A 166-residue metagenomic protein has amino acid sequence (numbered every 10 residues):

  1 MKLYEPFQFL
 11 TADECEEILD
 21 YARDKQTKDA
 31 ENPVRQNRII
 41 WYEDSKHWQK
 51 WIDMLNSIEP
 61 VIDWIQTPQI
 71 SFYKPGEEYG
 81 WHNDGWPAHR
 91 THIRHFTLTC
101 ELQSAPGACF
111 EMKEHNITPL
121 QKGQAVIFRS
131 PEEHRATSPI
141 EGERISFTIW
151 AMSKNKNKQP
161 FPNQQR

Functional and structural regions predicted by a protein language model:
M1-D63, T67-Q69, E78, R166: Non-heme Fe(II)/2-oxoglutarate
I52-R166: Catalytic core of non-heme Fe(II) oxygenases with the double-stranded beta-helix
